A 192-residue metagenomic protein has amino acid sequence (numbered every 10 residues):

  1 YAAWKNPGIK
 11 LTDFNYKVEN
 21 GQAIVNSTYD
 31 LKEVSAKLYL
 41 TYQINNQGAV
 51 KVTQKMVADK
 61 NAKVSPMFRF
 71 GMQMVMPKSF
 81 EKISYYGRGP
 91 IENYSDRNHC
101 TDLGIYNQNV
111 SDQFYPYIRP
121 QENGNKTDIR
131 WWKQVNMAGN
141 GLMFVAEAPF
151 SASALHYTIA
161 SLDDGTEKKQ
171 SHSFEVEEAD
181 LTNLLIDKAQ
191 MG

Functional and structural regions predicted by a protein language model:
Y1-G192: Beta-strand/loop-rich accessory regions of lumenal/periplasmic or secreted enzymes, predominantly carbohydrate-active
